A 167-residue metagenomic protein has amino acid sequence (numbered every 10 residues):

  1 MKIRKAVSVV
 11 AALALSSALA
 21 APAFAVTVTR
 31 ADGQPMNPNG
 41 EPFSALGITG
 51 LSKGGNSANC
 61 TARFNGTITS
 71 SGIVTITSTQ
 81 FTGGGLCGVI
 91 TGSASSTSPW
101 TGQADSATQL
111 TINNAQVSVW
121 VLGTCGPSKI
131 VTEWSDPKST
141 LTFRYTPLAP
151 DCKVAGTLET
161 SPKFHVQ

Functional and structural regions predicted by a protein language model:
M1-V10: Bacterial N-terminal signal peptides that target proteins for export
K2-I3, V28, D136, T142: Intrinsically disordered, low-complexity sequence elements enriched in Ser/Thr/Gly/Pro
A11-A14, A25: A composition-driven signal for long, intrinsically disordered, charge-rich low-complexity tracts
A21-T75, P150-Q167: N-terminal segment immediately downstream of the Sec signal-peptide cleavage site in secreted/extracellular proteins
P38-L46, A107-N113, K138-T140: Short, hydrophobic/aromatic-rich segments at coil-to-beta transitions
K53-D136: Predominantly extracellular/secreted and cell-surface proteins with exposed, flexible low-complexity segments
S118-Q167: A charged, solvent-exposed segment within the mature domains of Sec-exported extracytoplasmic proteins
